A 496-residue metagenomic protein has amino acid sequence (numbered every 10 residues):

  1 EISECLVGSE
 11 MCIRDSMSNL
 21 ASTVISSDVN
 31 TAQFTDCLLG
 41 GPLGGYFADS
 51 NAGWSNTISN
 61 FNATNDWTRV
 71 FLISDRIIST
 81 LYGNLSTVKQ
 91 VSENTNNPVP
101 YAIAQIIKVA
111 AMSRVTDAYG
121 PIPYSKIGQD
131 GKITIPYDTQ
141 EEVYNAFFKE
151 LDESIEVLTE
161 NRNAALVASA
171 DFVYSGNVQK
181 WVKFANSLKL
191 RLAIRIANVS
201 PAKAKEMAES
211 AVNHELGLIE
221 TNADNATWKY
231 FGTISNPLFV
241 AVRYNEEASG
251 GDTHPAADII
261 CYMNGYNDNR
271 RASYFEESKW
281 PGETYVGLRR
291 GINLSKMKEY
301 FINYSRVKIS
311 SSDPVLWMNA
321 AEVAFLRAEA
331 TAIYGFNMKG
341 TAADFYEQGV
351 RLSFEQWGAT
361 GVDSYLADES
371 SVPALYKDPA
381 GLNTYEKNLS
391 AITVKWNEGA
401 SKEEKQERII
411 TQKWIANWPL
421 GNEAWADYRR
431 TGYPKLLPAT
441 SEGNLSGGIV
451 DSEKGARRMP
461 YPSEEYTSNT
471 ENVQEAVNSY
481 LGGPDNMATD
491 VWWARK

Functional and structural regions predicted by a protein language model:
V7-N145, L218-S311, V315, I392-K395 (+1 more regions): Short acidic-aromatic linear motifs embedded in glycine-rich loops, typified by GG[WY][YF]DAGD(H) and related
R114-P123, R162, R195-P201, G335-F336: Short coil/turn linking the two alpha-helices of tandem helical-hairpin repeats
L158-W181: Acidic interhelical loop/turn segments
I194-W228, Y266, T331-T341: Bacterial peptidoglycan biogenesis and beta-lactam-recognition machinery
I309-Y334: A conserved active-site cap/scaffold subdomain adjacent to cofactor or substrate pockets
A342-R429: C-terminal structural cap/anchor segments
